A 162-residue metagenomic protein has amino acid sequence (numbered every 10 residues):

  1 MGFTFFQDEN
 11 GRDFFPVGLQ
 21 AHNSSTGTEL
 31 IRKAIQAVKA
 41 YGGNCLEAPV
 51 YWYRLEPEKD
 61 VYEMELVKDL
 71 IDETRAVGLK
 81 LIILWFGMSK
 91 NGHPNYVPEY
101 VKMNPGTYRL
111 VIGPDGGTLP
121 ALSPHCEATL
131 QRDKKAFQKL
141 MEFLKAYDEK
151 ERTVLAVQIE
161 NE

Functional and structural regions predicted by a protein language model:
M1-N44: N-terminal carbohydrate-binding accessory modules
G11, L46, T74, L140 (+1 more regions): Conserved, mostly hydrophobic/aromatic
F14-G18, C45, G78-I82, R152-Q158: Structural preference for beta-strand elements that scaffold enzyme active sites
G18-N23, A48-V50, I83-G87, I159-N161: A cross-domain feature marking catalytic cores of carbohydrate-active enzymes and several ubiquitous metabolic/repair
S24-I31, D60-M64, C126, L130-F137: Solvent-exposed, acidic/flexible segments
L30-T107: Aromatic-lined substrate-binding rim segments of carbohydrate-active enzymes
G42, P49-Y51, S123, D148-N161: Conserved alpha/beta enzyme-core scaffolds, especially Rossmann-like or related mixed alpha/beta domains that build
V67, M88-D148: Active-site-adjacent "subsite" loops/lids of carbohydrate-active enzymes
